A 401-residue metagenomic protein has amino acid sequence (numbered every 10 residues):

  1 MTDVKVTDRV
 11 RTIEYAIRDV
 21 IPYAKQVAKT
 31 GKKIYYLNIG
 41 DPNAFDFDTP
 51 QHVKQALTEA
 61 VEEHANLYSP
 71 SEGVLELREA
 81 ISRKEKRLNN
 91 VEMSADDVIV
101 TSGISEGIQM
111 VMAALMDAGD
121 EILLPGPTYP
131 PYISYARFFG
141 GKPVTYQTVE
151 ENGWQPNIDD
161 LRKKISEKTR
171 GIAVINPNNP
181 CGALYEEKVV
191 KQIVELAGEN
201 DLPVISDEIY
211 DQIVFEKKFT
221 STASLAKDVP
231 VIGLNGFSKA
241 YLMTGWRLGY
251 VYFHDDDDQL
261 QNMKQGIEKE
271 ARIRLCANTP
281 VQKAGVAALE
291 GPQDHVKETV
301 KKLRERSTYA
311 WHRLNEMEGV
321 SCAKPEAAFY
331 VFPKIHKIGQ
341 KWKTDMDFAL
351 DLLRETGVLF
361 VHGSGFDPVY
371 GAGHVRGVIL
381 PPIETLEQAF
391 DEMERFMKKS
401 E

Functional and structural regions predicted by a protein language model:
T2-G103, M110, C276, A288-G291 (+1 more regions): N-terminal small-domain helix-loop-helix segment of the aminotransferase-like
V27-T30, F139, E199-N200, V229 (+2 more regions): Helix C-cap/helix->beta junction micro-motif
K54-Q55, K227-R304, T308-R313, F396-M397: Conserved core segment of the aminotransferase class I/II
R83, R162-K163, K341-W342, D351-F360 (+1 more regions): PLP-dependent enzyme catalytic core of the Aspartate aminotransferase-like
A114-A136: Conserved PLP-anchoring active-site segment centered on the Schiff-base-forming lysine
F138-V144: A short helix-loop-beta submotif of the ANL/AMP-binding
V144, V149-F219: Active-site phosphate-binding strand-loop segment of PLP-dependent enzymes
L303-R304, G319-E355: Conserved PLP-binding catalytic core of the aspartate aminotransferase-like
